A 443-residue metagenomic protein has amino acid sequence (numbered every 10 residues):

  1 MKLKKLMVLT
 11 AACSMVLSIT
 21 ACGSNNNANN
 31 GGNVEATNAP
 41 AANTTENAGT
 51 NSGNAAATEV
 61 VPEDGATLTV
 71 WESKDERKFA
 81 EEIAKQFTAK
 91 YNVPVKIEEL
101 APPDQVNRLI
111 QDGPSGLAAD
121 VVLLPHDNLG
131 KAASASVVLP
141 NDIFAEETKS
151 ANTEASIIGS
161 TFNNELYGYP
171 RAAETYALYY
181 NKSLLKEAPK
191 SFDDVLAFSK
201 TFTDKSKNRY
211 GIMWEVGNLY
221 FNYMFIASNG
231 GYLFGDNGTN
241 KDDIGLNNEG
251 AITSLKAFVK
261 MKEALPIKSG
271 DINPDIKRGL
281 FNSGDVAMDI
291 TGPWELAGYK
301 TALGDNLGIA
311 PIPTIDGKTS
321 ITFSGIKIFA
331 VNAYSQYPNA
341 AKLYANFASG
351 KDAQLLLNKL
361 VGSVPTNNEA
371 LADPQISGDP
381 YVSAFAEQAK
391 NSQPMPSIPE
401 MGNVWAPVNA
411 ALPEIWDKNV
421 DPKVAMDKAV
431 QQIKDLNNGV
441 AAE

Functional and structural regions predicted by a protein language model:
A41-E46, T50-S52, N391-E443: Conserved C-terminal helix/tail region of periplasmic/extracytoplasmic solute-binding proteins
A48-P62, P125-A177, E187-F198, D204-K207 (+3 more regions): Hinge/lid segment of periplasmic solute-binding proteins
S73, I83, L129, K256-Y337: Extracytoplasmic/periplasmic substrate-binding proteins
Q86-N152, S183-K190, L280, A287-M288 (+2 more regions): Extracytoplasmic "Venus flytrap"/periplasmic binding protein-like
Q111-D112, L117-D120, T148-K182, Y210-G211 (+2 more regions): A structural signal for short loop-to-beta-strand junctions that line the ligand-binding cleft of periplasmic/secreted
G130-V137, A155-L196, E215-T239, F323-V331 (+1 more regions): Periplasmic solute-binding protein
V138, W294-A297, K327-G402, E443: Mature extracytoplasmic/periplasmic domains
F198-S199, K241-G270: Glycine-centered hinge/linker elements that transmit conformational signals in sensory and ligand-binding systems
